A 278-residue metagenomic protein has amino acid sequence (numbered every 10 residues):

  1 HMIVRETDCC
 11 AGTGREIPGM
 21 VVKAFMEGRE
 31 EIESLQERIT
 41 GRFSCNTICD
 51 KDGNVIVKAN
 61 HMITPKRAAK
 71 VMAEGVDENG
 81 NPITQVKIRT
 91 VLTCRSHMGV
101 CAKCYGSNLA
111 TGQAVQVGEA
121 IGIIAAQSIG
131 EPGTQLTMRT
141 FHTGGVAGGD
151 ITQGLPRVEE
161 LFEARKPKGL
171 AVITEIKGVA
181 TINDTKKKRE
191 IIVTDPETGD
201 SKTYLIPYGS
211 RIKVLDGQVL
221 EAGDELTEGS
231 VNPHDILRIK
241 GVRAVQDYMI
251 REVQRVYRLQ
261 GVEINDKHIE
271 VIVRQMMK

Functional and structural regions predicted by a protein language model:
H1-K278: Intrinsically disordered, low-complexity regulatory segments
